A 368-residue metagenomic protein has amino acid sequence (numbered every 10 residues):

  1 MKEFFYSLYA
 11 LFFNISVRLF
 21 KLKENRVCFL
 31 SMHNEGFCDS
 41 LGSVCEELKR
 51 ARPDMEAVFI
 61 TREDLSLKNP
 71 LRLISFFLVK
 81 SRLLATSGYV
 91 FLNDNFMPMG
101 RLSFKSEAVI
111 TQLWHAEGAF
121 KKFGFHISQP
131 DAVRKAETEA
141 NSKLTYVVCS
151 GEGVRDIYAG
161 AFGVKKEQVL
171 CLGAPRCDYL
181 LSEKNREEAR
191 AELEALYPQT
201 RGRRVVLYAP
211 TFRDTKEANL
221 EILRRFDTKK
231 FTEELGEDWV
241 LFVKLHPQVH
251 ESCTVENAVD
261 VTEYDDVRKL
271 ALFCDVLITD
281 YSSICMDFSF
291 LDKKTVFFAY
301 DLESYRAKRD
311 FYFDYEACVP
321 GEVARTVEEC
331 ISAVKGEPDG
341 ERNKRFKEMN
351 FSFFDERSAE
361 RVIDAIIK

Functional and structural regions predicted by a protein language model:
M1, V17, N185, V327-K368: C-terminal amphipathic helix plus adjacent low-complexity, charged tail appended to glycosyltransferase catalytic
M1-N25, R186-A195: Short N-terminal or domain-adjacent regulatory/targeting segments
Y6, A10, E24, F29-G42 (+1 more regions): A short, glycine/small-residue-rich beta-strand->loop->alpha-helix junction that serves as a flexible
C28-E187: Active-site and donor-binding regions of nucleotide-sugar-utilizing enzymes
D39-E47, P175-C253, A324, E360: Conserved catalytic-core segment of nucleotide-activated headgroup transferases in glycan assembly
I74-Y89, P247-M286: Donor nucleotide-activated moiety binding/catalytic core segment of transferases that use nucleotide-activated donors
V90-M97, R101-W114, D265-R309: A donor-sugar binding/catalytic signature common to diverse glycosyltransferases and related nucleotide-sugar
T254-E256, S283-N350: Catalytic binding pocket for nucleotide-activated donors in carbohydrate/polymer assembly enzymes
